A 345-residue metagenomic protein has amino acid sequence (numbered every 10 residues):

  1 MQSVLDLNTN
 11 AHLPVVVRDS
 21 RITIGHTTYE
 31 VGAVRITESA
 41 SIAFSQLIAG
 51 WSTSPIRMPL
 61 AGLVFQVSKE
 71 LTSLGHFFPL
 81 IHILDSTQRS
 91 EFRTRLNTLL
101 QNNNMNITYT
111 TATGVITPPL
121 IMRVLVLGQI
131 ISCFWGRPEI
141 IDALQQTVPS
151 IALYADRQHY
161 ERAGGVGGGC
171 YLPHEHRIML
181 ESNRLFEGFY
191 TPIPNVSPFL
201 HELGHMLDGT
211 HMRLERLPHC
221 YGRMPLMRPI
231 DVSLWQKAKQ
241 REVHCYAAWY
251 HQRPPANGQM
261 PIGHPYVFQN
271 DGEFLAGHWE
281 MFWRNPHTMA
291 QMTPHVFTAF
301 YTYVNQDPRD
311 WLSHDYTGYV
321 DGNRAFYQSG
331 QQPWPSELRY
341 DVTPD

Functional and structural regions predicted by a protein language model:
L5-I116, W249: Non-catalytic architectural context of zinc metalloproteases
P79, T98, R123-G136, E273-R284: Short, hydrophobic/amphipathic alpha-helical patches that form generic packing surfaces within helical domains
S86-T87, G114-I121, P265-E273: Structural motif
R93, Q101-M179, E187-T191, Q306 (+1 more regions): Auxiliary, metal-adjacent structural segments of Zn-dependent hydrolase domains
R162-G165, S182, F189-P194, D208-H211 (+1 more regions): A short secondary-structure junction signal
P194-H211, A276: Active-site recognition of the HExxH zinc-binding catalytic motif
T210-V267, G272-E273, W279-H287: Post-HExxH zinc-binding segment in Zn-dependent metallohydrolases
P254-D345: Pan-zinc metallopeptidase signature
